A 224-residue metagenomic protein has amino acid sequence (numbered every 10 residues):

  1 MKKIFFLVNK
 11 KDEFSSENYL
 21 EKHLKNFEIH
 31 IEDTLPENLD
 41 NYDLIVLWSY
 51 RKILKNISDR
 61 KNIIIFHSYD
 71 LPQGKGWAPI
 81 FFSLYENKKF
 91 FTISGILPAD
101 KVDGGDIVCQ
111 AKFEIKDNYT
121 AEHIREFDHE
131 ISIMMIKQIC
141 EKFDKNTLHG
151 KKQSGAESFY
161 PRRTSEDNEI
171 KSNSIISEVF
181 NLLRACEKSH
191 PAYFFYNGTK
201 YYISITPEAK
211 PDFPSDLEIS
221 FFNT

Functional and structural regions predicted by a protein language model:
M1-T224: One-carbon transfer enzymes
